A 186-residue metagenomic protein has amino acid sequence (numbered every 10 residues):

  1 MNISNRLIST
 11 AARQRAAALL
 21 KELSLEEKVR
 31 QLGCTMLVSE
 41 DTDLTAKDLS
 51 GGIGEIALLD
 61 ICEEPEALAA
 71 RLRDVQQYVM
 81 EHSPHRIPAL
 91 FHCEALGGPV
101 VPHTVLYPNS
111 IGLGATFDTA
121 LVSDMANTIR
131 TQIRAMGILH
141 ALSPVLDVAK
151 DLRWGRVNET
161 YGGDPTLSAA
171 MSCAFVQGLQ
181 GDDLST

Functional and structural regions predicted by a protein language model:
M1-T186: Glycoside hydrolase catalytic-domain context in secreted enzymes
